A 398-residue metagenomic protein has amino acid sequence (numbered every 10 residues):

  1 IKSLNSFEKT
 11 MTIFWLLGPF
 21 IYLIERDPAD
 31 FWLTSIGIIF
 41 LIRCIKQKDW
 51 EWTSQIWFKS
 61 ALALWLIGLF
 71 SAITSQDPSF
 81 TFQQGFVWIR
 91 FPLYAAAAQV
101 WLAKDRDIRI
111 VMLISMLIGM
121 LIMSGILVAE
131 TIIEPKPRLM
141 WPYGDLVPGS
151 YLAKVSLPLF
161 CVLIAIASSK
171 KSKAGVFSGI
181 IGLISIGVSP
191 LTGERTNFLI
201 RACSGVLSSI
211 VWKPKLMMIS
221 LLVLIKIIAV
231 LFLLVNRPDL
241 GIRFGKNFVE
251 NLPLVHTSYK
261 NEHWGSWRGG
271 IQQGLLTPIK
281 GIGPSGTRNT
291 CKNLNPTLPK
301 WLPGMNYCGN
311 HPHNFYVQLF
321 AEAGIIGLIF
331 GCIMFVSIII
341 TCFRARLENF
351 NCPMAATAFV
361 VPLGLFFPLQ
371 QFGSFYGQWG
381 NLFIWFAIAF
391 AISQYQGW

Functional and structural regions predicted by a protein language model:
I1-Q83, V100-I110, I114, A165-V176 (+3 more regions): Transmembrane signal-anchor hairpin modules in multi-pass inner-membrane enzymes, especially those that act on
G18-P19, L69, L93, D107-P137 (+4 more regions): Alpha-helical transmembrane segments of multi-pass inner-membrane proteins
D27-C44, G85-A96, G149-F160, F198-V206 (+2 more regions): Membrane-embedded alpha-helical segments of multi-pass membrane proteins, especially the transmembrane helices
S35-L41, V162, G205-V206, M334 (+1 more regions): Transmembrane alpha-helices of multi-pass inner-membrane enzymes
S79-Q83, R138-L146, T192-I200, G309-N314 (+1 more regions): Membrane-interface catalytic loops of GT-C/OST-like multi-pass glycosylation enzymes that act
L191, S209-Y259, R268-L276, P284: A membrane-periplasm/extracellular boundary helix in multi-pass inner-membrane enzymes that assemble envelope glycans
L254-R268, K280-A323: Long extracytoplasmic/lumenal interhelical loops at the membrane interface of multi-pass membrane proteins
E322-L363: Hydrophobic transmembrane alpha-helices and their immediate junctions
